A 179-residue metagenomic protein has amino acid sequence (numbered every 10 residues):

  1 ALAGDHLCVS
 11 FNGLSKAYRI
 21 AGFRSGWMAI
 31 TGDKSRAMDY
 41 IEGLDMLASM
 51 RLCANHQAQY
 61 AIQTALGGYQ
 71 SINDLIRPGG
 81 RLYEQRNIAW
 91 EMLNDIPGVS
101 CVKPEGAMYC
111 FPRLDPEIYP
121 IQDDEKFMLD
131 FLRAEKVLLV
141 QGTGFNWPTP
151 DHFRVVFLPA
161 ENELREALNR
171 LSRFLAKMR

Functional and structural regions predicted by a protein language model:
G4-G80, W90-E91, L175: Conserved core segment of the aminotransferase class I/II
D5, I96, A134: Acidic-histidine catalytic/liganding microenvironments
C8, G26, I62, L82-Y83 (+3 more regions): Generic structural signal for small/hydrophobic residues in well-ordered secondary structure, especially within
C8, V99, V137: Short, conserved active-site loop motifs that form the nucleotide-linked donor/cofactor pocket
N12-G13, W27, K103, Y109-R113 (+1 more regions): Short beta-strand segments
T31-G32, G67, R113-D115, L158-A160: Residue-level recognition of strand-loop junctions within catalytic nucleotide-signaling folds
Q59, Q63, G79-W90, C101-D115 (+1 more regions): Conserved glycine-rich beta-strand-loop-beta hairpin in the small C-terminal domain of fold type I
P120-L139, F145-R179: PLP-dependent enzyme catalytic core of the Aspartate aminotransferase-like
